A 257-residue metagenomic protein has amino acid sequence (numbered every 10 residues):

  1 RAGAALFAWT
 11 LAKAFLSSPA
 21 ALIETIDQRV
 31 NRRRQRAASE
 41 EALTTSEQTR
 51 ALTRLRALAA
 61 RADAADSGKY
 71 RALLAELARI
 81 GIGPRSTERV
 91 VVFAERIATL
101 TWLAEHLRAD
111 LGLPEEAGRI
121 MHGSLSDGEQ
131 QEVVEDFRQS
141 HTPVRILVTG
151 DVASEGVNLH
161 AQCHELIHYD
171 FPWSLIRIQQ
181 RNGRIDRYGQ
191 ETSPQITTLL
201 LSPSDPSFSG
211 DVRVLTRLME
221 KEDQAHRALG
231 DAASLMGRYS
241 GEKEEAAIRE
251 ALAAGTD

Functional and structural regions predicted by a protein language model:
L6, T10-I146: Conserved Helicase C-terminal RecA-like lobe
F15, A21-L22, I97-T99, L125-D127 (+4 more regions): Conserved nucleotide-binding/hydrolysis micro-motifs of P-loop NTPases
T101-H106, H160-A161, I178-Q179: A short acidic (Asp/Glu
D127, Q131, G156, L175-Q179 (+2 more regions): Amphipathic alpha-helical transducer elements in NTP-driven molecular machines
L147-C163, N182-Q190: SF2 helicase motor core recognition
V157-D170, Q195-T198: A short beta-strand element within the Helicase C-terminal
S174-I196, L218: Conserved SF2 helicase motif VI
T192-D257: C-terminal accessory region of SF2 helicases/translocases
